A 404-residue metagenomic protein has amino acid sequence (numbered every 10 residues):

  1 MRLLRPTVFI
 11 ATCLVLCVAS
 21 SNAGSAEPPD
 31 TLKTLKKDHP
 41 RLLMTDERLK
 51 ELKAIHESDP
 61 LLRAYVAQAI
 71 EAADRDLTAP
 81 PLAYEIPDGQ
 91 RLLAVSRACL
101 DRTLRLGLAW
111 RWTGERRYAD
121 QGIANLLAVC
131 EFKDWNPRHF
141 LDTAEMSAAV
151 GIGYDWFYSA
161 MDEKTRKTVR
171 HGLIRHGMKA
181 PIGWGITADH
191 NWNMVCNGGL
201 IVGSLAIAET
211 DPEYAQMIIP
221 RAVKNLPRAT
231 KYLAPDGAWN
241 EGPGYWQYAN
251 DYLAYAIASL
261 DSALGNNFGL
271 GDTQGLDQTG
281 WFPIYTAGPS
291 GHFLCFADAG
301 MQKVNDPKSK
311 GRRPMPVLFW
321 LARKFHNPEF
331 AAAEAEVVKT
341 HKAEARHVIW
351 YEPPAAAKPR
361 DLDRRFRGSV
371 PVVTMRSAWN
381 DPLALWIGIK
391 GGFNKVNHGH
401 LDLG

Functional and structural regions predicted by a protein language model:
M1-P6: Positively charged n-region of N-terminal signal peptides that target proteins for export
T7-A19: Bacterial N-terminal signal peptides
A23-A26: Boundary at the C-terminal end of the N-terminal hydrophobic targeting segment
K33-T34: Short, contiguous pre-domain boundary segments
D38: Beta-rich carbohydrate-recognition and catalytic domains
R41-H56, L61-A287, H292: Aromatic-lined, polymer-binding surfaces characteristic of secreted/periplasmic polysaccharide-degrading enzymes
L52, Y245-G404: Extended polysaccharide-engagement surfaces of secreted carbohydrate-active enzymes
